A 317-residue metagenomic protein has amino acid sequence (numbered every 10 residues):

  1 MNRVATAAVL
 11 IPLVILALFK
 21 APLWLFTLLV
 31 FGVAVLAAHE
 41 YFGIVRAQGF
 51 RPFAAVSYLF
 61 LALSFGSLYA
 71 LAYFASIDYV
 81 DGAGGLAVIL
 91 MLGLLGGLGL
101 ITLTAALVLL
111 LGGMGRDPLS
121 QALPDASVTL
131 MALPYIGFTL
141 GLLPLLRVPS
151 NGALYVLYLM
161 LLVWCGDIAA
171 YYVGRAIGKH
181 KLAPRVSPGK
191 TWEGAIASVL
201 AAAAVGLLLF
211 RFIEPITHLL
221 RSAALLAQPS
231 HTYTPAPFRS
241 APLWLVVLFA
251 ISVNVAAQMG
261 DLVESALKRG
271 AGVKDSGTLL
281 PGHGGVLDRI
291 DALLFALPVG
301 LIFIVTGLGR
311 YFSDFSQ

Functional and structural regions predicted by a protein language model:
M1-S252, F315: Membrane-embedded alpha-helical bundles of polytopic integral membrane proteins
A8-V9, G277, L294-F295: Hydrophobic alpha-helical transmembrane segments of integral membrane proteins, especially lipid-exposed positions
C165-R175, A257-R269: Short helical (or helix-break) motifs at transmembrane helix termini and adjacent helical loops in multi-pass membrane
R175-A176, L267-A271, L294, P298-V299: Re-entrant/interfacial helical elements at transmembrane boundaries that shape and gate the permeation pathway
I251-M259, V286-L294: Hydrophobic transmembrane alpha-helical segments of multi-pass transport and channel proteins
R269-A292: Interfacial loop-to-transmembrane junctions
R289-V305: Final/C-terminal transmembrane alpha-helix of multipass membrane proteins
I304-Q317: Juxtamembrane boundary at the C-terminal end of a transmembrane helix
